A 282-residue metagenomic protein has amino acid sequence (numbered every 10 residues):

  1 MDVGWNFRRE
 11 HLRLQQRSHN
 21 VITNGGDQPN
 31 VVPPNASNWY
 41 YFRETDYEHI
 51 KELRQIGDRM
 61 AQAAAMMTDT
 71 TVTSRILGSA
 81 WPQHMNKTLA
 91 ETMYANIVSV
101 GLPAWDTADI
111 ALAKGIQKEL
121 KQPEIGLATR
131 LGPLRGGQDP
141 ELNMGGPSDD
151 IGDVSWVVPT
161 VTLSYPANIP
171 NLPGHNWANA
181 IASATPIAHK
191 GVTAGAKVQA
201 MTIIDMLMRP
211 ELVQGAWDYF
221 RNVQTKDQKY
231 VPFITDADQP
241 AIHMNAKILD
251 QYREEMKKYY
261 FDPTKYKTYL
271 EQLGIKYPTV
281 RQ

Functional and structural regions predicted by a protein language model:
M1-W105, D109-L120: Midchain, well-structured core segments that form catalytic/ion-binding scaffolds
D2-F7, A200-M208: Short glycine/serine- and small hydrophobic-enriched flexible loop segments
L12-N20, E211-V223: Short alpha-helical "patches" and their helix-cap loops
V31, G145, P210: Acidic, glycine-enriched loop/beta-strand segments at the rims of small-molecule binding/catalytic pockets
H49, L53, W81, M85 (+4 more regions): Catalytic cores of large soluble enzymes that bind and process phosphate-bearing ligands
M93, V154, Q199: Hydrophobic, well-ordered secondary-structure elements that form the walls of internal hydrophobic environments
I110-A196, D205, Q214-Q282: Zn-dependent metallopeptidase/amidohydrolase metal-coordination segment
